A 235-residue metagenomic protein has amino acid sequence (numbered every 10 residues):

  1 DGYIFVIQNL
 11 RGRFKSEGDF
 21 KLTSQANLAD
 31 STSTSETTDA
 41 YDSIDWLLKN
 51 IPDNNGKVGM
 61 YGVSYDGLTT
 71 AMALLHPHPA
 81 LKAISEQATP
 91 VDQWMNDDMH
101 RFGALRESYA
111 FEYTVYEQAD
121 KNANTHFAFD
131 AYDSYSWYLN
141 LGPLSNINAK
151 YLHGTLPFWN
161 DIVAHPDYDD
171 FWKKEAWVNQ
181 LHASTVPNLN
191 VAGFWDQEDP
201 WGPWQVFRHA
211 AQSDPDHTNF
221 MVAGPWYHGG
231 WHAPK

Functional and structural regions predicted by a protein language model:
D1-N50, P234: Cap/lid segment of the alpha/beta-hydrolase catalytic domain
S24-Q25, D30-S33, T37, M72-A183: Accessory cap/linker subdomain of secreted extracellular hydrolases
I51-Y65: Alpha/beta-hydrolase fold nucleophile elbow
M60-G62, Q87, V191: Short beta-strand immediately N-terminal to the catalytic nucleophile in serine-hydrolase-like folds
S184, N190-A192: Short beta-strand/loop motif that positions the catalytic acidic residue of the alpha/beta-hydrolase fold
W195-D199: Acidic catalytic loop of the alpha/beta-hydrolase fold
W201-N219: Active-site-adjacent alpha-helix of alpha/beta-hydrolase-fold enzymes
M221-W231, K235: Histidine-bearing beta->alpha loop at or near hydrolase active sites
